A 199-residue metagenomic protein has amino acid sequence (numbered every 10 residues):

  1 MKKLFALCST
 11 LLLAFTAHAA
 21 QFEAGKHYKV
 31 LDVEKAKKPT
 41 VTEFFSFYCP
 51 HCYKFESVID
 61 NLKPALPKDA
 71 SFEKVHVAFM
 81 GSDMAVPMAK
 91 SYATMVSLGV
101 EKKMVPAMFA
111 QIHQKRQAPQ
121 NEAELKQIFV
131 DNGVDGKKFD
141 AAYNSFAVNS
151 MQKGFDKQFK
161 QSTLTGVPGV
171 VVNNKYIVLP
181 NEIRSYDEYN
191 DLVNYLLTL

Functional and structural regions predicted by a protein language model:
K2-G81, D156, K160-Q161, Y195-L199: Extracytoplasmic thiol/disulfide redox context detector
A36, F47-K54, M80-P87, V96-V100 (+6 more regions): Extracytoplasmic/periplasmic, Sec-exported soluble proteins
A36-T42, S57-I59, S91-Y92, D131-K137 (+1 more regions): Generic detector of short, locally flexible boundary/turn motifs and exposed helical patches
P39-V41, D69-F72, K103-P106, G133-G136 (+1 more regions): A short alpha-helix capping/helix-coil boundary motif
S46, D131-L199: C-terminal cap of thioredoxin/glutaredoxin-like
Y53-A123, L199: Structural alpha/beta surface segment adjacent to cysteine/selenocysteine redox centers across thiol/disulfide enzymes
Y92-A93, F109, K126, V130 (+2 more regions): Amphipathic alpha-helical segments within well-ordered protein domains
